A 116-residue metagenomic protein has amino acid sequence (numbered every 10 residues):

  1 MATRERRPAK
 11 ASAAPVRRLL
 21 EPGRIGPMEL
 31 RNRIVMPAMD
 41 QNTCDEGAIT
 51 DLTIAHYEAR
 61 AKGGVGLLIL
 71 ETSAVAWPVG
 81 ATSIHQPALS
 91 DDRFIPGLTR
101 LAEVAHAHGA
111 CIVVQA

Functional and structural regions predicted by a protein language model:
M1-A116: Flavin-dependent oxidoreductase catalytic cores
